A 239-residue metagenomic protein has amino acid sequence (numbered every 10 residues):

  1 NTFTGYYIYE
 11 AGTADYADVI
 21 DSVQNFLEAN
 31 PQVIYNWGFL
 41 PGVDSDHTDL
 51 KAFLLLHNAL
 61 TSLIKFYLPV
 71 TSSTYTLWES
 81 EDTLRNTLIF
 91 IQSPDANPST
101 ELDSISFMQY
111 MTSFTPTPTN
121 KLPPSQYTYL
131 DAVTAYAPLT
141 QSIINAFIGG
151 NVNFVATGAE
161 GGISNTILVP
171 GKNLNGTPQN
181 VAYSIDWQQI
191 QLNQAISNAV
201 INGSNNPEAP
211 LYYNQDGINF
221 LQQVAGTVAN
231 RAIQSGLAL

Functional and structural regions predicted by a protein language model:
T2-L130: Extracellular Cys-Trp
G5, G12, G38, G42 (+8 more regions): Residue-identity detector for glycine
V19, V23, V33-I34, V43 (+10 more regions): Extended aliphatic helical segments
N25-A29, A159-N165, I190-N198: Short, compositionally biased low-complexity segments
S104-D186: Extended, charged amphipathic alpha-helical segments
P170-L239: Structured, hydrophobic secondary-structure cores that serve as assembly/anchoring elements
